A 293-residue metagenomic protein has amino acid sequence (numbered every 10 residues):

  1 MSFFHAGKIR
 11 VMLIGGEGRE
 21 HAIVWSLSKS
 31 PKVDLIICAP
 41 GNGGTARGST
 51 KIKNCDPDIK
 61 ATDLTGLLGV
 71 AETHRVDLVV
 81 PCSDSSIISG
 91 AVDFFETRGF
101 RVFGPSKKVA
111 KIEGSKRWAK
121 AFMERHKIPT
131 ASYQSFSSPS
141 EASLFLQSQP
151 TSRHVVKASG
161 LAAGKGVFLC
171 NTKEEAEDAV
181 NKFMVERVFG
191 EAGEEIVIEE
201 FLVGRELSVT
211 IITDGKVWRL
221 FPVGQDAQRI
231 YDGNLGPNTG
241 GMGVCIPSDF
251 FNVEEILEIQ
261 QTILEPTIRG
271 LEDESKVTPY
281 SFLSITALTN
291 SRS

Functional and structural regions predicted by a protein language model:
M1-K107: ATP-binding N-terminal substructure of ATP-dependent carboxylate-amine bond-forming enzymes
G7-I9, K32-D34, R75-V76, R98-G99 (+9 more regions): Short coil/turn connectors at secondary-structure junctions
I14-G15, P81-C82, V156-S159, E199 (+2 more regions): Short beta-strand segments
E17, H21, A61-T65, T73 (+10 more regions): Electropositive phosphate-/nucleotide-binding environments in soluble metabolic enzymes
A61-S137, E141-S148, V155, L161-A162: Conserved N-proximal alpha/beta basic substrate-recognition cap immediately N-terminal to, or forming the N-lobe
R153-K173: Conserved anion/nucleotide-ligand pocket segment
C170-S293: Internal nucleotide-binding/catalytic subdomain
